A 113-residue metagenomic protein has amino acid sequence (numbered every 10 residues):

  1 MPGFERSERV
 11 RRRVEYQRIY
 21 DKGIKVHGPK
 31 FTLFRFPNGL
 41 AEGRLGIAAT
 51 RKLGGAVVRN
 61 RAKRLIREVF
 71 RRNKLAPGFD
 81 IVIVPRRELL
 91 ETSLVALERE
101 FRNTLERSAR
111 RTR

Functional and structural regions predicted by a protein language model:
M1-R113: Positively charged, solvent-exposed patches that mediate nucleic-acid binding
